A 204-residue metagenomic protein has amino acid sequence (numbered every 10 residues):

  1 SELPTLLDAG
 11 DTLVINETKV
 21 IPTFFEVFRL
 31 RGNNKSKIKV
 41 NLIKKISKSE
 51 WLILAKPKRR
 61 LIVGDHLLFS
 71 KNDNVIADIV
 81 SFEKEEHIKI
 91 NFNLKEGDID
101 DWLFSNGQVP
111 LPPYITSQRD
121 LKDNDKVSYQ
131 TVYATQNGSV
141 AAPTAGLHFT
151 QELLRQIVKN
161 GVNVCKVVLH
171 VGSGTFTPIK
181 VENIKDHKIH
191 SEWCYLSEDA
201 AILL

Functional and structural regions predicted by a protein language model:
S1-L204: Surface-exposed, charge/polar-rich loops and edge strands
